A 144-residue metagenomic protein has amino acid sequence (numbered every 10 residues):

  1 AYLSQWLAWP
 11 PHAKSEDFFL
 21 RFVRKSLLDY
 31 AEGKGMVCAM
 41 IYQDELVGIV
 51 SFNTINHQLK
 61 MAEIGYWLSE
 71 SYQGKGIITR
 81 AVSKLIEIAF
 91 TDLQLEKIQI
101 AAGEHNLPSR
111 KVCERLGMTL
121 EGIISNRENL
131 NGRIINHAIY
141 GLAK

Functional and structural regions predicted by a protein language model:
A1-D17: A short, well-structured alpha-helix characteristic of acyl/acetyltransferase catalytic modules
Y2, V37-K144: Acyl-donor (CoA/ACP) binding surface of acyl/acetyltransferases
P10, R24-A39: A short helix-loop-beta-strand connector motif used in the catalytic cores of GNAT acetyltransferases and, in some
P11-K14, K25, L68-S69: Juxtamembrane/interface motifs at transmembrane-helix termini
E16, L20-V23, V37, G65: Generic internal hydrophobic packing segments that stabilize the cores of diverse globular domains
F18-R21, K25, R80, K84: Alpha-helical elements of Rossmann-like donor-binding domains used by nucleotide-donor carbohydrate transfer enzymes
